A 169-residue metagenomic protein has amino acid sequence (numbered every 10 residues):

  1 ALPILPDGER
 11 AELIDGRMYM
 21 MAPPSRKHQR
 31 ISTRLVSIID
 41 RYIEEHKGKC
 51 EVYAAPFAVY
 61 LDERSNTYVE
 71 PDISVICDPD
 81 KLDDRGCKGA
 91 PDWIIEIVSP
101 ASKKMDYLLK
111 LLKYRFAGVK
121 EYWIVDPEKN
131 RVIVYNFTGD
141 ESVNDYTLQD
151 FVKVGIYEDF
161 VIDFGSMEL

Functional and structural regions predicted by a protein language model:
A1-L169: Gly/Pro/Ser/Thr-rich low-complexity, intrinsically disordered segments predominantly at protein N-termini
